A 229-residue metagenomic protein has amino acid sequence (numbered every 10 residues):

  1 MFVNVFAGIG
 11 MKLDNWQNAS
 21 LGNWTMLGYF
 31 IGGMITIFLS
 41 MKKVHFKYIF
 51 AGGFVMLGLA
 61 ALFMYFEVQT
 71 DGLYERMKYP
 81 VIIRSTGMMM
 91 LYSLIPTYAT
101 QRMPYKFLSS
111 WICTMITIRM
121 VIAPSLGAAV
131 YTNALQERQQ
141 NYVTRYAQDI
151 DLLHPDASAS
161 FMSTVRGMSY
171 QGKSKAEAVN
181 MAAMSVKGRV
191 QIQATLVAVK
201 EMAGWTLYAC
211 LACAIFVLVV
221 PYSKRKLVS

Functional and structural regions predicted by a protein language model:
F2-F6, M26-T36, A182-S185: Hydrophobic, membrane-facing alpha-helical anchors
F2-N18: Short amphipathic helix-loop junctions that connect adjacent transmembrane helices in Major Facilitator Superfamily/SLC
M11, F63-E67, V190: Structural motif corresponding to the C-terminal cap of alpha-helices
D14-Q17, K42, G72-R76, I192-A198: Membrane-interfacial loop-to-transmembrane-helix junctions in polytopic alpha-helical membrane proteins
A19, I49-A51, A203-T206: Hydrophobic/aromatic positions within or immediately flanking transmembrane alpha-helices of multi-pass small-molecule
G22-D151: C-terminal module of multi-pass small-molecule transporters
M120-Y222, V228: Hydrophobic transmembrane architecture of multi-pass small-molecule transporters
